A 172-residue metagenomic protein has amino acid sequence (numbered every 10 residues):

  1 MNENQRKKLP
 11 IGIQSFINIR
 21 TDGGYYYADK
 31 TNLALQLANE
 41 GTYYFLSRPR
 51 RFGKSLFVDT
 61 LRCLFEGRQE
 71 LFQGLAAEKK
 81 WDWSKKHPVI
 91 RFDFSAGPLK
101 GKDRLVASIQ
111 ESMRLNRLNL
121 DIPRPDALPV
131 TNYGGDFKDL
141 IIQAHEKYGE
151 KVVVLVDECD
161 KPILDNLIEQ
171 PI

Functional and structural regions predicted by a protein language model:
M1-I172: Phosphate-binding site recognition
